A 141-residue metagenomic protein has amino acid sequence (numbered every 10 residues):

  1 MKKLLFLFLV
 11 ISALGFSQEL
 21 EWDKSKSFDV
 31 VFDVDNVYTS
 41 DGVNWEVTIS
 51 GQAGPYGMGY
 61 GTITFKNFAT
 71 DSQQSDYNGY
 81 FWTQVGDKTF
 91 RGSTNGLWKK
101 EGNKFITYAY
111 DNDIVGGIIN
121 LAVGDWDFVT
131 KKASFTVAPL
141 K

Functional and structural regions predicted by a protein language model:
L4-L14: Sec-dependent N-terminal signal peptides
Q18-K141: Beta-strand-enriched cores of mature, soluble protein domains
